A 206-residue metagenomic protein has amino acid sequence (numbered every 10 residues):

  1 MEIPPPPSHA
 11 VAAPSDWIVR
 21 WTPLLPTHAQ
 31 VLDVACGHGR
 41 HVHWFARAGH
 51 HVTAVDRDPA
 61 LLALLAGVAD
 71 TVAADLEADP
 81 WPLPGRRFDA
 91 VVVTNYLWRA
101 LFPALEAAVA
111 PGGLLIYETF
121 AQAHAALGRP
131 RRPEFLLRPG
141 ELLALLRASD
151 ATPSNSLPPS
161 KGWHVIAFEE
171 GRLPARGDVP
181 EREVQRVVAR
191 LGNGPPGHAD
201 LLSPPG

Functional and structural regions predicted by a protein language model:
M1-P26: S-adenosyl-L-methionine
A35-G37: Class I SAM-dependent methyltransferase "Motif I" SAM/SAH-binding loop
R40-A78: Class I SAM-dependent methyltransferase SAM/SAH-binding core
W81-A90: A short acidic, Gly/Pro-enriched loop at the edge of an enzyme's catalytic core that lines a small-molecule cofactor
F102-P111: A short glycine-rich, Lys/Arg-flanked "PGG" loop and its adjoining helix->strand segment in the class I
G113-A123: Conserved beta-strand signature within the Rossmann-like core of class I S-adenosyl-L-methionine
E134-P153, L157-S160: Short alpha-helix
P174-G206: Core SAM-dependent methyltransferase catalytic element
